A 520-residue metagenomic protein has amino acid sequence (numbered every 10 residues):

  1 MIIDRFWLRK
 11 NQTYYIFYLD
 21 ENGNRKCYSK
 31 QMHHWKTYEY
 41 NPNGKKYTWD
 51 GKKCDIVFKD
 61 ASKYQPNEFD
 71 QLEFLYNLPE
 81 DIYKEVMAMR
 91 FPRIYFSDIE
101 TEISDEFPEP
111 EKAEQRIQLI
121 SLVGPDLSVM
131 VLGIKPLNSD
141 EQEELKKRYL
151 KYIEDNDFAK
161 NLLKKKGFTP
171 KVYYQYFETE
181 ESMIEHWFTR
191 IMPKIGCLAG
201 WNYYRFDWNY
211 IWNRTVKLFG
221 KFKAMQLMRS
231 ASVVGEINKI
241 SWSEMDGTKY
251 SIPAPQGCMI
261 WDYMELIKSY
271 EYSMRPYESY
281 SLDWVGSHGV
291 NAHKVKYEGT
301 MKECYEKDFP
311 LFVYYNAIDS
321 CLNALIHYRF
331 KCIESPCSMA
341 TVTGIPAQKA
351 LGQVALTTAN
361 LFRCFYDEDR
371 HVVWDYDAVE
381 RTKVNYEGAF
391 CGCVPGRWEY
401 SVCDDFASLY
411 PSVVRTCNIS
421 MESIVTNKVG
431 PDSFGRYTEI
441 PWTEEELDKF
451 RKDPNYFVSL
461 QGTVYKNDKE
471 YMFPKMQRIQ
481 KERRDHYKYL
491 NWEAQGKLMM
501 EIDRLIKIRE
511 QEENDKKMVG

Functional and structural regions predicted by a protein language model:
D4-R9, T13-N41, E73-C197, F390: Conserved RNase H-like, two-metal-ion catalytic cores of nucleic-acid enzymes
K59-K63, F406, I419-S420, G430-G520: Conserved catalytic core of nucleic-acid polymerases
Y76, V86-E106, L227-P253, F362-E380: Extended, Lys/Arg-enriched charged tracts that mediate electrostatic binding to polyanionic substrates
S104-F107, M130-L132, W208-N209, S269-Y270 (+6 more regions): Short helix/loop capping segments that flank catalytic or ligand/cofactor-binding pockets
E111-E114, W212-F222, T416-S423: Short secondary-structure boundary/capping segments
V123, L132-Y277, W284: Conserved DEDDh/DEDDy metal-dependent 3′-5′ exonuclease domain
M192-R214, G257-T357: Acidic, Mg2+-coordinating catalytic module of metal-dependent nucleases/exonucleases that use a two-metal-ion mechanism
K302-K428, F434, M499, D503-G520: Common nucleic-acid-contacting/processivity interface regions adjacent to the catalytic cores of nucleic-acid enzymes
